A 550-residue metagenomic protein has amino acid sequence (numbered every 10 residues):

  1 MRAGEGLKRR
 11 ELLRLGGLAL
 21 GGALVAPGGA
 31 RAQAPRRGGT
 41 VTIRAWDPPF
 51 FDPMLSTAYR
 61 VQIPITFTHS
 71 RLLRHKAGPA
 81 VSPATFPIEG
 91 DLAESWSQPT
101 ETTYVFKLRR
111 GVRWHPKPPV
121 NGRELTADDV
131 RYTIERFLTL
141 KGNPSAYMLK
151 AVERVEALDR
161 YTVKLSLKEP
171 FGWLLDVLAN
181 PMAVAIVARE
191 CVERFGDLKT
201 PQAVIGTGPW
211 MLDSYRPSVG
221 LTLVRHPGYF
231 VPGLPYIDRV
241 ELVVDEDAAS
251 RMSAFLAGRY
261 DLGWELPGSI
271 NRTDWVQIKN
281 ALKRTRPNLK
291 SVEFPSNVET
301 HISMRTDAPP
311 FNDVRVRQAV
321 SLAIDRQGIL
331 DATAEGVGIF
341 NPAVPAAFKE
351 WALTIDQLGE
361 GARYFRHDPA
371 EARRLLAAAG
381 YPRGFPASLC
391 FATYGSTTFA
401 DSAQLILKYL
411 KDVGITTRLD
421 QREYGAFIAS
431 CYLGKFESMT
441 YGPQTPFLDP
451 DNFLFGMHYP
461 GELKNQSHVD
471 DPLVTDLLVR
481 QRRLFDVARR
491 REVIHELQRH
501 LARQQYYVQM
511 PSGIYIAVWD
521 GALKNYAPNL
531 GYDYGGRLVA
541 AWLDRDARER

Functional and structural regions predicted by a protein language model:
M1-E11, A19-L20: N-terminal secretory signal peptides
L12, L18-G22, Y59-I63, F67 (+7 more regions): Detector for C-terminal structural segments
T42, A127-Y132, R160-S166, G208-P209 (+10 more regions): Alpha-helical secondary-structure segments
R44-T100, E135, A203-T207: N-terminal lobe/hinge region of extracytoplasmic solute-binding protein
W46-I65, L92, P118-R123, S145 (+6 more regions): A structural "hinge/loop" feature
E94-G142, K164, L242-V243, R251-A254 (+2 more regions): Aromatic- and charge-enriched surface segment that lines or borders ligand/interaction sites
S97, V105-K107, N143-C191, S214: Surface-exposed binding/hinge segments that line and control ligand-binding clefts or catalytic entry sites
V155, D213-V224, V243-A308, Q327 (+1 more regions): Extracellular/periplasmic solute-recognition and catalytic clefts
